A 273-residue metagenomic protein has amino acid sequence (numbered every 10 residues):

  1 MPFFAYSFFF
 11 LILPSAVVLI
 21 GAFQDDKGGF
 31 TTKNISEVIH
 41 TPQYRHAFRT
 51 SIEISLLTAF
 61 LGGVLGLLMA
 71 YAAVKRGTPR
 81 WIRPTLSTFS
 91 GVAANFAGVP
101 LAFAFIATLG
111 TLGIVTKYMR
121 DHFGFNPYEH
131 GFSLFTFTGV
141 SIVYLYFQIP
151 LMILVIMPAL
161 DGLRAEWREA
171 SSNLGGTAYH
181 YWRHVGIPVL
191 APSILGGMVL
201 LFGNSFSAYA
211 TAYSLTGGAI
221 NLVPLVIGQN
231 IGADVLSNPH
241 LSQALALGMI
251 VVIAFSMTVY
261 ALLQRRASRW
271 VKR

Functional and structural regions predicted by a protein language model:
P2-L11, V92, M152-M157, R164-A165 (+2 more regions): Transmembrane alpha-helices
A5-P42, T216-G218, R273: Short membrane-interfacial helix/loop motifs at transmembrane-helix boundaries
F9, R49, E53-L65, M69 (+6 more regions): Hydrophobic alpha-helical transmembrane segments of multipass integral membrane proteins, especially permease/channel
V17, G21, M69, A73 (+3 more regions): C-terminal transmembrane helix and the adjacent membrane-cytosol boundary/short C-terminal tail of inner/organellar
T32, A102-L145, Y179, L215-A219: Membrane-interfacial helix termini and adjacent extracytoplasmic/periplasmic loops of multi-pass transporters
V38-Q43, Y213-F255, L262: Interhelical loop and adjacent transmembrane-helix boundary motif in polytopic membrane transport permeases
L57-S90, F103-A107, L262-R265: Transmembrane-helix boundary motif in ABC transporter permease subunits
P127-S172, M198: Membrane-cytosol interface at the C-terminal ends of specific transmembrane alpha-helices in multi-pass membrane
